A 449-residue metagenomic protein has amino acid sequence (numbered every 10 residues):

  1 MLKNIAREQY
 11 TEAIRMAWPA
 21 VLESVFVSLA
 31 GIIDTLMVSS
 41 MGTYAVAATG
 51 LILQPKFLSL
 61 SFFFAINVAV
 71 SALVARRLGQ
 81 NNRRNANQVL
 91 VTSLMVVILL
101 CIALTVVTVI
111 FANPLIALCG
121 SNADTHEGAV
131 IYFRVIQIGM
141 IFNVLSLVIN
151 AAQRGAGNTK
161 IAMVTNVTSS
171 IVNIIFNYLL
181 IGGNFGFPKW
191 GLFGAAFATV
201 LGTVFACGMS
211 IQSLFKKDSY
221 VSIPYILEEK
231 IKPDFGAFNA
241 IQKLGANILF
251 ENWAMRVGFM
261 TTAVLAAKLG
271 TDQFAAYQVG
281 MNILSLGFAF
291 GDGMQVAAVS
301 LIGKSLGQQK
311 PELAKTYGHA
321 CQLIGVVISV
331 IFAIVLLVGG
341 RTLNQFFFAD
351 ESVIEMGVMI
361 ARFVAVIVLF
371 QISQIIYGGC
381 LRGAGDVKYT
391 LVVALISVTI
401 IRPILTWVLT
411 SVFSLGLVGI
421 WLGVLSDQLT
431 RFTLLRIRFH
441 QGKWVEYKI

Functional and structural regions predicted by a protein language model:
M1-A20, V74-I141, F187-A246, I302-I367 (+1 more regions): Short alpha-helical transmembrane segments in multi-pass integral membrane proteins
R15-D34, V135, S169, G202-A206 (+4 more regions): Transmembrane helical elements of multi-pass membrane transporters/channels
A20, S24, T35-L36, A72 (+15 more regions): Transmembrane alpha-helix boundary and packing residues in multipass membrane permease domains and related
V27, G31-D34, V38, L60-N67 (+18 more regions): Alpha-helical transmembrane segments and their lipid-water interface positions in multi-pass membrane proteins
L29-A47, I116-A123, L179-W190, W253-L286 (+4 more regions): Helix-terminus/linker motif at the lipid-water interface of multi-pass membrane proteins
V38-F57, D124-G128, L192-F193, F197 (+5 more regions): Interfacial/gating helices of multi-pass transporter permease domains
V46-V106, N143-A162, F274-G340, Q371-L395: Small-residue-rich hydrophobic transmembrane alpha-helices
N67, I136-R154, A162-S170, A195-I211 (+5 more regions): Short runs within selected transmembrane alpha-helices of multi-pass transporters and secretion channels
